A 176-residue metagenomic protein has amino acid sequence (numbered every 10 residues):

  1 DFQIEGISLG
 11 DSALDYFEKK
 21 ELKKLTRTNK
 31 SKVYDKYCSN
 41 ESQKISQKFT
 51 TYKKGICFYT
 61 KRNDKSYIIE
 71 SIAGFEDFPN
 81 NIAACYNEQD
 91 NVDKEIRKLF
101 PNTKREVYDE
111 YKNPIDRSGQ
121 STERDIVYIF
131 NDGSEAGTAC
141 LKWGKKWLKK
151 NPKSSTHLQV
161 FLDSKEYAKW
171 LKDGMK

Functional and structural regions predicted by a protein language model:
D1-S39, S71-K176: Non-cytosolic coordination micro-motifs
N40-I68: Compositionally biased P/S/T/G-rich terminal and signal peptide-adjacent segments that lie outside catalytic cores
